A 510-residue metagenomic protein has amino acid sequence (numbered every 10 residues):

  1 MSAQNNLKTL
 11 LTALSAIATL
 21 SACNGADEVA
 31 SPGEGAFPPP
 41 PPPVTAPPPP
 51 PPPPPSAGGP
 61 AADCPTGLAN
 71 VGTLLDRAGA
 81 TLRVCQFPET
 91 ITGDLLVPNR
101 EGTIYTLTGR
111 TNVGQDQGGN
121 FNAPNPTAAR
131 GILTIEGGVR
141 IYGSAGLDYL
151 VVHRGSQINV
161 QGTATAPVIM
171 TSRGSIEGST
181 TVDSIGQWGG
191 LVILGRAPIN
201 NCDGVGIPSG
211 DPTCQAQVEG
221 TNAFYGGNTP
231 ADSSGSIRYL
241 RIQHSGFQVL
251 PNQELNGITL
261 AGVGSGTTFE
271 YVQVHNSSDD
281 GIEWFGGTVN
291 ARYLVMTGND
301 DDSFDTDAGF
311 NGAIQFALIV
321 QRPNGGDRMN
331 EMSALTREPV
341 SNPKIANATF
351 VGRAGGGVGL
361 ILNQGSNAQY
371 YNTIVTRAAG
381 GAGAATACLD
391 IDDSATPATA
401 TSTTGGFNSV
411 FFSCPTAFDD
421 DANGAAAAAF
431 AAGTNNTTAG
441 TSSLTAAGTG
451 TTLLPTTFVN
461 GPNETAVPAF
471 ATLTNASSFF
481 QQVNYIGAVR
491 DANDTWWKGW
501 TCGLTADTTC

Functional and structural regions predicted by a protein language model:
S2-L11: Bacterial N-terminal signal peptides that target proteins for export
T12-A16: Hydrophobic helical h-region of N-terminal Sec-dependent signal peptides in bacterial secretory/periplasmic proteins
T19-A22: C-terminal motif of bacterial Sec signal peptides marking the signal peptidase cleavage site
G25: Short, conserved catalytic or interaction motifs in soluble domains
E28-P38, P53-R130, G146-G155, T171-D279 (+2 more regions): Extracellular beta-rich repeat passengers
P40-P53: A sequence-level signature for low-complexity, intrinsically disordered linkers and tails enriched in proline
E136-G137: Left-handed beta-helix
H153-I169: Active-site-surrounding "flap" and adjacent substrate/cofactor-binding loops of secreted or lumenal enzymes, prototyped
